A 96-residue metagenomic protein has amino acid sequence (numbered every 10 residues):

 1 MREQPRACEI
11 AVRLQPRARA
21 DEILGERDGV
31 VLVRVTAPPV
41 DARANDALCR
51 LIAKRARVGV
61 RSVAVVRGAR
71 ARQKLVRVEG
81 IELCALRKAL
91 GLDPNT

Functional and structural regions predicted by a protein language model:
M1-R50, K54, V58-V60, A64-R70 (+1 more regions): Contiguous, often N-terminal, cationic amphipathic patches that form binding interfaces
